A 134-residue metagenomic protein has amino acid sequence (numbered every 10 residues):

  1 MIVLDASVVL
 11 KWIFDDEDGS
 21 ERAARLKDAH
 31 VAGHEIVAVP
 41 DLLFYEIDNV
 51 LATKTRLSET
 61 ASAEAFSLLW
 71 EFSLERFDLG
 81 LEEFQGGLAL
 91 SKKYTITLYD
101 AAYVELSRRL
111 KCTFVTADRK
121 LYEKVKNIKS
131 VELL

Functional and structural regions predicted by a protein language model:
M1, F77, V104-L134: Acidic, PIN/NYN-like endoribonuclease modules and their adjacent C-terminal/linker elements
M1-V39, K54-S62: Short, well-structured N-terminal submotif of metal-dependent ribonuclease cores
L4, A38-V39, D78, L98-A101 (+1 more regions): Short beta-strand scaffold positions
V8-V9, L43, E83, Y103 (+1 more regions): Alpha-helix capping/helix-boundary segments
D41-L42, A63-K93: Acidic catalytic patch
E46, G86, E123-K124: Phosphate- and divalent-cation-binding pockets in alpha/beta enzyme and binding domains that engage nucleotide-derived
D48-A52, L88: Amphipathic alpha-helical segments within well-ordered protein domains
